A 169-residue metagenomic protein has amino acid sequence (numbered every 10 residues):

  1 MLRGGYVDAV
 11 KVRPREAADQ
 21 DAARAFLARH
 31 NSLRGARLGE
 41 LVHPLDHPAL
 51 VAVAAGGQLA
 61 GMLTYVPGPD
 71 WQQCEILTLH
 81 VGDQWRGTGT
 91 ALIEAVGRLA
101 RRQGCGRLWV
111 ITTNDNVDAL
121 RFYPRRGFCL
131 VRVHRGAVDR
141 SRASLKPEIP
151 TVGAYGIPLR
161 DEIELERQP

Functional and structural regions predicted by a protein language model:
M1-A18, I163, P169: Conserved N-terminal entry element of GNAT/NAT acetyltransferase domains
K11, L130-V131: Short secondary-structure junctions
P14-Q84, T90-E94, Q103, Q168: Acetyl-CoA-dependent GNAT
R34, E40, P44-L45, T64 (+2 more regions): Conserved acyl-donor/pantetheine-binding loop and adjacent beta-alpha core of acyl/acetyltransferases and related
A100-T112: Conserved GNAT acetyl-CoA-binding A-motif
V110-L120, V131, R135-R142: Conserved beta-strand-loop-alpha-helix junction that forms the acyl-donor binding cleft
Y123, F128: Conserved active-site tyrosine of GNAT-family acetyltransferases
